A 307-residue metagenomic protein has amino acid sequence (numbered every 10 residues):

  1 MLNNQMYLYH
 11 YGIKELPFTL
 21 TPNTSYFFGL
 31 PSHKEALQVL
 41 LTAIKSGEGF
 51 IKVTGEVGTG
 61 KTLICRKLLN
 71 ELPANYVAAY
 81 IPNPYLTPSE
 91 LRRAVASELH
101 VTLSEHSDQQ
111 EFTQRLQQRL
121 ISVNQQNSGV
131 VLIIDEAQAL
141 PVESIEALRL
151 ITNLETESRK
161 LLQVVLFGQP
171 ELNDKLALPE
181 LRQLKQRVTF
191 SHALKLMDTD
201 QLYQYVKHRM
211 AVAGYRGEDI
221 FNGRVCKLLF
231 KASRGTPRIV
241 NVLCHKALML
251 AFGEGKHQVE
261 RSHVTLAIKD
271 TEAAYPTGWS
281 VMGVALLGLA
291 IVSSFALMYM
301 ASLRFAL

Functional and structural regions predicted by a protein language model:
M1-S46, S294-L307: A short, basic N-terminal segment
L16, N75, S89-E105: Conserved NTP-binding/hydrolysis module of P-loop NTPases
G47-K67, P84: Walker A/P-loop nucleotide-binding motif
K52-G58, E111-F112, A139-A147, T152-E180: Sensor-1/coupling segment of RecA-like P-loop NTPase cores
N70-P84: Conserved catalytic segments around the Walker B and adjacent sensor/switch elements of P-loop NTPase domains
V101, I121-Q125, V131-L132, L154-E157 (+4 more regions): Helix-loop-helix "sensor" segment of P-loop NTPases
L120-S144, L148: Conserved P-loop NTPase "ATPase switch" module shared by AAA+ and STAND
N222-L307: C-terminal alpha-helical "lid" subdomain
